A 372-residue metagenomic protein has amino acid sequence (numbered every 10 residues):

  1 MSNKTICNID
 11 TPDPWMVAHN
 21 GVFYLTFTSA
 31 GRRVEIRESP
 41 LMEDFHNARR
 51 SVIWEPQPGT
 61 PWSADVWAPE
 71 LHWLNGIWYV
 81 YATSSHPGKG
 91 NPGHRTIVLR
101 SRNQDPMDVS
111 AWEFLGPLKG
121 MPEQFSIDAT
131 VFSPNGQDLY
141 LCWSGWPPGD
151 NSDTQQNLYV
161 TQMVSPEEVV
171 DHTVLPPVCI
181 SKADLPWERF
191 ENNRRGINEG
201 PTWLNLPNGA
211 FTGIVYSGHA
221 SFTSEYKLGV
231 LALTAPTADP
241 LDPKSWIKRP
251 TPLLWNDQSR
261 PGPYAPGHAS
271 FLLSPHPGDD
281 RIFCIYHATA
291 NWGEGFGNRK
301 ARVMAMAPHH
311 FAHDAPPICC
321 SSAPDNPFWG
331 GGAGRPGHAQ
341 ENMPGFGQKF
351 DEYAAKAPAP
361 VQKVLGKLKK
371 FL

Functional and structural regions predicted by a protein language model:
M1-L372: Carbohydrate-active catalytic/glycan-binding domains of CAZyme proteins, especially the secreted or lumenal ectodomains
